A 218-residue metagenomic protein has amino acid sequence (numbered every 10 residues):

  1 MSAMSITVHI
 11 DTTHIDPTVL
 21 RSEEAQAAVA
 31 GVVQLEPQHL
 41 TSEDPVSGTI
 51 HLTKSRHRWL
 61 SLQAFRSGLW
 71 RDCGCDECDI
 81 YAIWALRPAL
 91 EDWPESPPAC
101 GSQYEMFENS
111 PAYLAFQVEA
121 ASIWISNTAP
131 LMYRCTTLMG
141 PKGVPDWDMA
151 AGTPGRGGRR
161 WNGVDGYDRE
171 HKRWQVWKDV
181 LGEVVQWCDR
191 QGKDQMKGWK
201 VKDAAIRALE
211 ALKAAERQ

Functional and structural regions predicted by a protein language model:
M1-D168: Eukaryote-skewed repeat-based solenoidal scaffolds used as protein-protein interaction platforms, primarily
R173-Q218: Eukaryotic acidic, Ser/Thr-rich intrinsically disordered low-complexity regions
